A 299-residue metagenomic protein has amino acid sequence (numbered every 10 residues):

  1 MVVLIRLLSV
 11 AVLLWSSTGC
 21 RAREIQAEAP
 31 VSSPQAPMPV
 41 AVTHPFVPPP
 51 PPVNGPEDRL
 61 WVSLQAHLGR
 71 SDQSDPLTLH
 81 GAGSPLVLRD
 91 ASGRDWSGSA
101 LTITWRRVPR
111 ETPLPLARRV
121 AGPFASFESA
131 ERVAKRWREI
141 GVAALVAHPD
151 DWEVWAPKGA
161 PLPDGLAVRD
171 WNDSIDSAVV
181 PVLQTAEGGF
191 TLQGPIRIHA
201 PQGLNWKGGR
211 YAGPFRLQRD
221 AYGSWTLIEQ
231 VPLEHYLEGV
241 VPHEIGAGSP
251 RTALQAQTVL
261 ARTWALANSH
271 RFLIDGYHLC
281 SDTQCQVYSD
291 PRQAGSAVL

Functional and structural regions predicted by a protein language model:
V2-L299: Conserved, single-site charged/polar hotspot
